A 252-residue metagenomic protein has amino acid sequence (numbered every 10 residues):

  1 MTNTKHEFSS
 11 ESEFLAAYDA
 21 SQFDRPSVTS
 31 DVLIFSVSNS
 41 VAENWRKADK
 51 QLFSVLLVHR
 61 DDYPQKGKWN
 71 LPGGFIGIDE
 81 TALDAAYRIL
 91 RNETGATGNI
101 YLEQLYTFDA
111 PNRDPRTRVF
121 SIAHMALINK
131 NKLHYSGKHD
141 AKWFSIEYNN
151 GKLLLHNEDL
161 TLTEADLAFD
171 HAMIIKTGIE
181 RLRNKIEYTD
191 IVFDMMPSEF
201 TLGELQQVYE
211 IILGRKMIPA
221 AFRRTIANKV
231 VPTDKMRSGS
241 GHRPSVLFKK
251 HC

Functional and structural regions predicted by a protein language model:
T2-A17: Entry/capping segment at the start of metal-dependent catalytic domains with acidic active-site entry clusters
E13, A17, S21-N70: N-terminal strand-loop-strand
A20-Q22, N112, K235-S240: Short proline/glycine-enriched turn/loop segments at secondary-structure junctions
A48-T97, N184-Q207, I211: Conserved Nudix-box catalytic region and its N-terminal flanking loop in Nudix hydrolases and closely related
K50-S54, L83-Y87, R91-K152, D159 (+4 more regions): Active-site segment of metal-dependent pyrophosphate-handling enzymes, primarily the Nudix hydrolase catalytic core
M173, T177-G178, L182-R183, E187: A conserved mid-domain beta-alpha-beta active-site/ligand-binding segment of alpha/beta enzyme cores
R215-D234: Charge-enriched amphipathic alpha-helical scaffolds
V230-C252: Long, intrinsically disordered, low-complexity Ser/Thr/Pro-rich regulatory/activation regions of nuclear proteins
